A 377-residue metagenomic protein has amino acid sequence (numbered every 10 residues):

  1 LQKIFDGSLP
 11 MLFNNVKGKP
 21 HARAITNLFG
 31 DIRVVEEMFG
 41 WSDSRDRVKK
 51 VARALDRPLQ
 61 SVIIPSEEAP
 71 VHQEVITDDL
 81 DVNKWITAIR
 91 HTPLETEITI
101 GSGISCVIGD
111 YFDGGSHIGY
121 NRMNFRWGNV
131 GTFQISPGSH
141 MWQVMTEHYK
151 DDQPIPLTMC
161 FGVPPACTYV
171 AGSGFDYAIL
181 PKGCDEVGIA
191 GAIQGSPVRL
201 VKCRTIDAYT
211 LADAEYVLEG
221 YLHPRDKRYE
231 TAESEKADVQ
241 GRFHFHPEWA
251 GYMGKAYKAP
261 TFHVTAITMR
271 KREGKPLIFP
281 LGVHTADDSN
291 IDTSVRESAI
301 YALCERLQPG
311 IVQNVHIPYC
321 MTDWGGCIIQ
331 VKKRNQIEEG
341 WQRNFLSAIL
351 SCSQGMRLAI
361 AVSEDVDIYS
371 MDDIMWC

Functional and structural regions predicted by a protein language model:
L1-T261, T265-C377: Extended, highly charged
